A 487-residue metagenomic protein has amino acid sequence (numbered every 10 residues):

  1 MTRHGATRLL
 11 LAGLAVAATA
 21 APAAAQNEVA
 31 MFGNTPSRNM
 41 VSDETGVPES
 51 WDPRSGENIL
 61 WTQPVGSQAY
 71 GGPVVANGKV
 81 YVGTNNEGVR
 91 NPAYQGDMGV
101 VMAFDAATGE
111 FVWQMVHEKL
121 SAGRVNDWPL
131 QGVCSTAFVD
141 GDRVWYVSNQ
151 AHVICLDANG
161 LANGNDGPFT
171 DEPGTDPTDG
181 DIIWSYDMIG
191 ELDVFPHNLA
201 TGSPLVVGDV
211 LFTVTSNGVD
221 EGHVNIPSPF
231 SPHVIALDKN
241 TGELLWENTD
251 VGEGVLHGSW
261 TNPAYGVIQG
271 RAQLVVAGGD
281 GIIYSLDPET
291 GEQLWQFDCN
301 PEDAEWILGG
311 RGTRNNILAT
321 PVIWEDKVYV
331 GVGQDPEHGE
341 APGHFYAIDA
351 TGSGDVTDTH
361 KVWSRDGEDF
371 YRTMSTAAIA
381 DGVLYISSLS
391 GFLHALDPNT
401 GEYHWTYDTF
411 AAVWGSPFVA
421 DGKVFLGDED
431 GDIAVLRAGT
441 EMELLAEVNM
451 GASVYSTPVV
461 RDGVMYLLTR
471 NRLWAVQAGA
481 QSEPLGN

Functional and structural regions predicted by a protein language model:
M1-L11: Bacterial N-terminal signal peptides that target proteins for export
L11-L14, L473: Generic leucine side-chain signal with a strong bias for well-ordered alpha-helical environments
A20-P22: N-terminal signal peptide c-region/cleavage motif recognized by signal peptidases
A24-N487: Noncatalytic, solvent-exposed loop/strand surfaces of beta-propeller-type extracellular/periplasmic domains
